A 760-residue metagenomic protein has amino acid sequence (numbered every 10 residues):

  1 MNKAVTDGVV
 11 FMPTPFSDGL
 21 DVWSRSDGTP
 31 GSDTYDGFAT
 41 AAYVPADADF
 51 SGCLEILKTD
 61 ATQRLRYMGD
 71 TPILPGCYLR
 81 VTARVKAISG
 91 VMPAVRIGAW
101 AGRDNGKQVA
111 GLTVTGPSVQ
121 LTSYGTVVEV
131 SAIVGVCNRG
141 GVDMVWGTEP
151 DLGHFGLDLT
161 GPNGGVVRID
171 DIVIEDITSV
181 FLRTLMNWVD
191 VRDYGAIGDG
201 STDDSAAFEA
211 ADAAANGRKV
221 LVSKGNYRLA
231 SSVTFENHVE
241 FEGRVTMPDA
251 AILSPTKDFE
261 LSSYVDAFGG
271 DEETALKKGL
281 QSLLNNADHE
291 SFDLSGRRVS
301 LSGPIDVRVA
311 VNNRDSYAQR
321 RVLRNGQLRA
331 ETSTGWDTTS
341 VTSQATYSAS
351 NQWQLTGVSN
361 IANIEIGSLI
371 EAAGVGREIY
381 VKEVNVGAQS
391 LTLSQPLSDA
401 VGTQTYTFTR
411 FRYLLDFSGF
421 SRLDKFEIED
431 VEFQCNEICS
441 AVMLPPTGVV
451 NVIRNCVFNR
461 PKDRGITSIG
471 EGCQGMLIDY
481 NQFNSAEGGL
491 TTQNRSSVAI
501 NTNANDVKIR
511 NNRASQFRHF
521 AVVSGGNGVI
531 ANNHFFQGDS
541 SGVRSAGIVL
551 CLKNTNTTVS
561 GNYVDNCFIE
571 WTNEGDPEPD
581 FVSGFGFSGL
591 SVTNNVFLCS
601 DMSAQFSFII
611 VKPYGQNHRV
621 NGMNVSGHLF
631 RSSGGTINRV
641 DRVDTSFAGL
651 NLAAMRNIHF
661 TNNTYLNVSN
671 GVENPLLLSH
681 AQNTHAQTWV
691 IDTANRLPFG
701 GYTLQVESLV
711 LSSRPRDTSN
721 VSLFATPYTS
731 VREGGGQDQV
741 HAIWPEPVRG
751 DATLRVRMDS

Functional and structural regions predicted by a protein language model:
D33-R64, D104: Short carbohydrate-recognition loop motifs
D60-I97, V130-I133, I172, T693: Extra-cytoplasmic beta-strand recognition segments
T62-R64, S205, E209, G217-E290 (+3 more regions): N-terminal extracellular ligand-recognition/capping segment immediately after the signal peptide
G90-M92, S179, R218, A230-S232 (+15 more regions): Short glycine/acidic-rich loop motifs that flank beta-strands on beta-rich extracellular proteins
E175-A206: Right-handed parallel beta-helix/beta-solenoid
V180-T184, L253-D271, D337-S350, S359-A362 (+4 more regions): Small/polar beta-strand repeat architecture
H618-N621, V640, V672-S760: Extracellular attachment/recognition segments
